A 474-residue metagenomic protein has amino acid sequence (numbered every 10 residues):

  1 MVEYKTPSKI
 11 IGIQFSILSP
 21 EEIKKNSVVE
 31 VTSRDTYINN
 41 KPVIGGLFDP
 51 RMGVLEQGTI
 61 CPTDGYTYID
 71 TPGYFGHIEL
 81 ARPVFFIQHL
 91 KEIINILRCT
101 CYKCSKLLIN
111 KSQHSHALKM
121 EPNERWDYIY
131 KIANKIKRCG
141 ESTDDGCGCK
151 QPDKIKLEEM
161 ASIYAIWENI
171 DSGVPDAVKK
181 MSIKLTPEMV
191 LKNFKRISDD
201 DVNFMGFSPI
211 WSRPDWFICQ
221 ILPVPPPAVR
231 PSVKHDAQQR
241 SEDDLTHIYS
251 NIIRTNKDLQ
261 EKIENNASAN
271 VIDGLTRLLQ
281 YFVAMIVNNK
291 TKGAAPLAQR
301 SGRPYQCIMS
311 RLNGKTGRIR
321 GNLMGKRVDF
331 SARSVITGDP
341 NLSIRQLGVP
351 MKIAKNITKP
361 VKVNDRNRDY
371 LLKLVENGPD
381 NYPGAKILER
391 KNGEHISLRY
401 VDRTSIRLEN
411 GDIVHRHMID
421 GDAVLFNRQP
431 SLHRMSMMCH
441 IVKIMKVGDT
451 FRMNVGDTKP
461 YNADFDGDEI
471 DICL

Functional and structural regions predicted by a protein language model:
M1-L474: Conserved core architecture of multi-subunit DNA-directed RNA polymerases
